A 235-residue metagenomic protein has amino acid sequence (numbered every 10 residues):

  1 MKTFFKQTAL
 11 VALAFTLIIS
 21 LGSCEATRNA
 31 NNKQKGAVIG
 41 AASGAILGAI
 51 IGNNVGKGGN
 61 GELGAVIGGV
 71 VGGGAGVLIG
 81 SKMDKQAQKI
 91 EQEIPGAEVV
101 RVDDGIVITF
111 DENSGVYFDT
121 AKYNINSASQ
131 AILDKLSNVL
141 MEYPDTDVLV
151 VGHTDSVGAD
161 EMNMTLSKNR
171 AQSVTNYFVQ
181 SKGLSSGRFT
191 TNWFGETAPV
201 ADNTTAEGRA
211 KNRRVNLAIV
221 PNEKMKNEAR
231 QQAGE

Functional and structural regions predicted by a protein language model:
M1-A12: Bacterial N-terminal signal peptides that target proteins for export
I19-S23: C-terminal motif of bacterial Sec signal peptides marking the signal peptidase cleavage site
A26-Q88: Short, low-complexity, glycine-enriched hydrophobic/amphipathic alpha-helices that associate with lipid bilayers
A37, A42-I46, I50, A65-V66 (+7 more regions): Extracytoplasmic/secreted proteins, especially bacterial periplasmic and envelope-associated proteins
M83-S114: Amphipathic, membrane-active segments
V102-D134, T154-E161: Short, solvent-exposed beta-strand/turn patches at coil↔beta or beta↔helix junctions that act as interaction loops
F118-V151, T175, A210-N212, L217 (+1 more regions): Periplasmic peptidoglycan-binding/anchoring modules of Gram-negative envelope and division proteins
H153-E228: Periplasmic OmpA-like peptidoglycan-binding domain that tethers envelope proteins to the cell wall
